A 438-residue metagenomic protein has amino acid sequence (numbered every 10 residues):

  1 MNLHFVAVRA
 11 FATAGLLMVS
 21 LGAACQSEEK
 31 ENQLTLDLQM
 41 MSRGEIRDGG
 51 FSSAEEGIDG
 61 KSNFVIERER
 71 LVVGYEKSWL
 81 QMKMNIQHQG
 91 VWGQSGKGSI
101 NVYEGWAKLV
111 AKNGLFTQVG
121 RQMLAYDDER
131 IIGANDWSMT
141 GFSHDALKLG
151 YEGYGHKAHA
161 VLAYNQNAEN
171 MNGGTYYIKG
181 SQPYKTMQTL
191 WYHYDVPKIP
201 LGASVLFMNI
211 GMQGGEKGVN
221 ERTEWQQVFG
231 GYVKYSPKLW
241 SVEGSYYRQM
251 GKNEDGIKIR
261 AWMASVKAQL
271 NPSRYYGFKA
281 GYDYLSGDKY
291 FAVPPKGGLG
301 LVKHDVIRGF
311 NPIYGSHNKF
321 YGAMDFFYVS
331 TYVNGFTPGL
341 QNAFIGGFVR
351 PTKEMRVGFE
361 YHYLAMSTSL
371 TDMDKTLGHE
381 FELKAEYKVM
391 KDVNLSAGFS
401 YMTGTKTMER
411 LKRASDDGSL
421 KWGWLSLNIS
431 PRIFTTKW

Functional and structural regions predicted by a protein language model:
M1-A12: Bacterial N-terminal signal peptides that target proteins for export
A10-S20: Bacterial N-terminal signal peptides
G15, A23-G120, L147-Y151, K157-A158 (+6 more regions): Beta-barrel outer-membrane channel/assembly domains of diderm bacteria
G50-S52, G96, I131, N170-G174 (+5 more regions): Outer-membrane beta-barrel and related beta-rich outer-membrane complex signature in Gram-negative bacteria
F51-G57, E129-I132, N172-T175, Q213-E216 (+4 more regions): Extracytoplasmic loops and strand-loop junctions of Gram-negative outer membrane beta-barrel proteins
S53-I58, N135-T140, Y176-K179, N220-W225 (+3 more regions): Flexible, surface-exposed loop regions and adjacent strand-edge segments of Gram-negative outer-membrane beta-barrel
K157-S245: Internal metal/ion-chelating core segments
Q249, E254-G346, R410-K412: Extracellular/periplasmic loop regions
